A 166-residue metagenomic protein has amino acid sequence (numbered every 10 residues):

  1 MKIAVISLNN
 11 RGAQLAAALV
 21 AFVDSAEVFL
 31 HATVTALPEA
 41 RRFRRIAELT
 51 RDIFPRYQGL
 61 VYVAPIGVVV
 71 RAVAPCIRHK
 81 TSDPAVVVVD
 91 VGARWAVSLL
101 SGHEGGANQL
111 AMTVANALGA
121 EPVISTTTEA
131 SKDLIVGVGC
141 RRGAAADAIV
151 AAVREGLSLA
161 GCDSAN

Functional and structural regions predicted by a protein language model:
M1-V5: Extreme N-terminal starter segment of soluble prokaryotic enzymes
L8-A26, V34, R41-N108, T113-N166: Conserved mixed alpha/beta catalytic, RNA-binding, or beta-rich assembly cores of soluble enzyme, regulatory
L30: Helix-centered, glycine/charged polyanion-binding patches within enzymatic domains that contact phosphate-containing
